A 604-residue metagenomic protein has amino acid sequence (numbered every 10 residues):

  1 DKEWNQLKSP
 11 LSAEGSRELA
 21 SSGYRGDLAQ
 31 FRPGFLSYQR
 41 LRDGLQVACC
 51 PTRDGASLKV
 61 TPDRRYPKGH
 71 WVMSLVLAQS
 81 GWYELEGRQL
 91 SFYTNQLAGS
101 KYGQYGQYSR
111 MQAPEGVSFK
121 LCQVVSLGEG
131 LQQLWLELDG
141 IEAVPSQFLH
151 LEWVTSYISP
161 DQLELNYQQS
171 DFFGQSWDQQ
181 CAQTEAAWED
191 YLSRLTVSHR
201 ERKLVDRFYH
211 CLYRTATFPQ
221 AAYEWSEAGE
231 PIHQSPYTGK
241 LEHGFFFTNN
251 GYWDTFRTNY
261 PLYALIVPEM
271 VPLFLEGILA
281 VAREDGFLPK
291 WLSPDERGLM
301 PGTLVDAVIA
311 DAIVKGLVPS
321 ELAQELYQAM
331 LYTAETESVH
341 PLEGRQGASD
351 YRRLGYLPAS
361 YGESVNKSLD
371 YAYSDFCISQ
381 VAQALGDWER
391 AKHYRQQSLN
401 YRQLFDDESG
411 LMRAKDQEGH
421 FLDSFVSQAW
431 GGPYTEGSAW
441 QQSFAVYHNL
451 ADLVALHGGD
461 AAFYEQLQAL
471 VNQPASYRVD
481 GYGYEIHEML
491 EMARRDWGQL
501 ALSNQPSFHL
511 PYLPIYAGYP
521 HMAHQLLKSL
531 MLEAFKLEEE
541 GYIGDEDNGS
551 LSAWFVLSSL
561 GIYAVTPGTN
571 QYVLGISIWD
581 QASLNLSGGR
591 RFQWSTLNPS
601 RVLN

Functional and structural regions predicted by a protein language model:
D1-F247, A280, Q581: Beta-sandwich/jelly-roll carbohydrate-recognition scaffolds of carbohydrate-active enzymes
G34, A187, Y191, F274 (+2 more regions): Amphipathic, well-ordered alpha-helical segments in soluble domains
R40-A48, T52-K59, R65-Y66, L77-I141 (+4 more regions): Active-site cavity-forming subdomains of large catalytic enzyme subunits
S159, L279, R283, G458-E465: Long, well-ordered alpha-helical segments
C181, F208, V271, A391-Y394 (+1 more regions): Hydrophobic packing residues in well-ordered alpha-helices of helical domains and bundles
L192-T255, N259, Y263-D295, L299-T333 (+1 more regions): N-terminal core-entry segment
F245-Y260, L265-I266, D306, I313-N598: Active-site core of glycosidic bond-cleaving carbohydrate-active enzymes
R601-L603: Beta-strand-rich binding/interaction modules
